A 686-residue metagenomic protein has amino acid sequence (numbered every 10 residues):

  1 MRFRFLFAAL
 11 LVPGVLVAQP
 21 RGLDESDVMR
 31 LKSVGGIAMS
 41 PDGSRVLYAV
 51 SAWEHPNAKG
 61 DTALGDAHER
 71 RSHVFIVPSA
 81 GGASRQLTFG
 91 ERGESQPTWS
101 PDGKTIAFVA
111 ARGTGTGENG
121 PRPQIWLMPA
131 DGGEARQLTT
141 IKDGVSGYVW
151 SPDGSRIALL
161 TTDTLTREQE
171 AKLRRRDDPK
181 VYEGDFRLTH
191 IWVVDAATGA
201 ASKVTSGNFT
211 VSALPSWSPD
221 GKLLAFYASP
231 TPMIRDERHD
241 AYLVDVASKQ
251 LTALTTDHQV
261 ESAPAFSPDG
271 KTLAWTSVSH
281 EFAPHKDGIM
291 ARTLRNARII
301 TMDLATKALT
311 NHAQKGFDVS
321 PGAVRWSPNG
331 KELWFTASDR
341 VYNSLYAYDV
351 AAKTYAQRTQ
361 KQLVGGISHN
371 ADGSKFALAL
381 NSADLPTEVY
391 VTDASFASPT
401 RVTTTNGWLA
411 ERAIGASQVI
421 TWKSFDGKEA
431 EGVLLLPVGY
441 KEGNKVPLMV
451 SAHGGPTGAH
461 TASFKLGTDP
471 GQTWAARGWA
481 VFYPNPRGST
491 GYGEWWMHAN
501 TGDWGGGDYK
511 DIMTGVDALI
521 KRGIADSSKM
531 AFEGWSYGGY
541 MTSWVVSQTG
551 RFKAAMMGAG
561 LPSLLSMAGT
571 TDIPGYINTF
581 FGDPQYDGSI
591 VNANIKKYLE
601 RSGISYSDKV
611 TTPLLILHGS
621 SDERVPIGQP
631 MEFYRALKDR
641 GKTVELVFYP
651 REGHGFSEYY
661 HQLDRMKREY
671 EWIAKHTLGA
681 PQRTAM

Functional and structural regions predicted by a protein language model:
A38, A49-V50, E54-A58, A158-L160 (+11 more regions): Non-catalytic accessory segments flanking enzyme active sites
P41-D42, P101-D102, P152-D153, P219-D220 (+3 more regions): Residue-level detector of Asp-centered blade-edge/turn motifs that repeat once per structural unit in beta-propeller
V46, G103-A107, G154-I157, G221-A225 (+3 more regions): Hydrophobic beta-strand positions that form the internal "hydrophobic ladder" of WD40/Gbeta-like beta-propeller blades
V50-H73, T88-S95, A107-W126, E134 (+12 more regions): A flexible loop/linker signature enriched in serine peptidases of the S9 family
W53, G467-R477, Y483-M686: Active-site-proximal cap/loop segments of hydrolase catalytic domains
P78-G82, P129-G133, D195-G199, D245-K249 (+3 more regions): Short loop/turn segments that connect beta-strands within beta-propeller blades
N444-G454: Short beta-strand element of the alpha/beta-hydrolase
